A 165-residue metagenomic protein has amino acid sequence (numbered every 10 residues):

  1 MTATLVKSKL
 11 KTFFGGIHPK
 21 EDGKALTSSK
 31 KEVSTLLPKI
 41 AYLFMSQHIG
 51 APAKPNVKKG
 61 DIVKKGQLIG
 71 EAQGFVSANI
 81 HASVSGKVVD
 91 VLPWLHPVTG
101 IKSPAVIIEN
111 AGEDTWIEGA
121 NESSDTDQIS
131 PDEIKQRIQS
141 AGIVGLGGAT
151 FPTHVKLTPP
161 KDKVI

Functional and structural regions predicted by a protein language model:
M1-I165: Well-ordered secondary-structure scaffolds
